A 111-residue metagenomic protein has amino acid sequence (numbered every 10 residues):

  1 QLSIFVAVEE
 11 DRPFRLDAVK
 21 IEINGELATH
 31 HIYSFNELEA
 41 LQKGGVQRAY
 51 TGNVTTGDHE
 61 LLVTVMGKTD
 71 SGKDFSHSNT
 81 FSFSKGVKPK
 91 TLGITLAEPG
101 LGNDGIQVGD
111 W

Functional and structural regions predicted by a protein language model:
Q1-W111: Short loop/turn and low-complexity linker motifs enriched in small/turn-promoting residues
